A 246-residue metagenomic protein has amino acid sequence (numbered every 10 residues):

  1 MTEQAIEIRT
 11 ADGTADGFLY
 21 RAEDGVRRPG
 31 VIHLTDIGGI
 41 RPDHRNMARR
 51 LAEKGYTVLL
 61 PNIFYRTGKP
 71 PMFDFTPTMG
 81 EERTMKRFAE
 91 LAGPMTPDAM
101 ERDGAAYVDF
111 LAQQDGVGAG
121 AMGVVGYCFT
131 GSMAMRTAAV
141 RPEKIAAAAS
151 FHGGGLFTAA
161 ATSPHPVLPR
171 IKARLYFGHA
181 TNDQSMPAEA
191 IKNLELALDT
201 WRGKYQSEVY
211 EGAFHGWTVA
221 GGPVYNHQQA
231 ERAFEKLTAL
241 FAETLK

Functional and structural regions predicted by a protein language model:
M1-K246: N-terminal cap/leader regions of alpha/beta-hydrolase-fold enzymes, predominantly small-molecule hydrolases
